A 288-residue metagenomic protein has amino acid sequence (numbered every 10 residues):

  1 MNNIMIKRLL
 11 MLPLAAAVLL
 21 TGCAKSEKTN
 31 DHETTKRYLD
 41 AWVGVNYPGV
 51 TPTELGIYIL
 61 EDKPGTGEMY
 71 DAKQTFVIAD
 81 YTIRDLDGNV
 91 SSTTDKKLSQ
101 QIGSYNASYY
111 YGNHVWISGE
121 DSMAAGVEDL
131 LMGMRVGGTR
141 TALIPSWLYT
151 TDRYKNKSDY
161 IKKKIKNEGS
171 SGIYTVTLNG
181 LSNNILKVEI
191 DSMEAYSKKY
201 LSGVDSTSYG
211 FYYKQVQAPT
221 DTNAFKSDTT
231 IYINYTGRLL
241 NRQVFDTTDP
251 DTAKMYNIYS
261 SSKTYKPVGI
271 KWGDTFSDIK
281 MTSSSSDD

Functional and structural regions predicted by a protein language model:
M1-C23: Sec-dependent bacterial lipoprotein signal peptides
C23-D288: Cross-family detector of peptidyl-prolyl cis-trans isomerase
